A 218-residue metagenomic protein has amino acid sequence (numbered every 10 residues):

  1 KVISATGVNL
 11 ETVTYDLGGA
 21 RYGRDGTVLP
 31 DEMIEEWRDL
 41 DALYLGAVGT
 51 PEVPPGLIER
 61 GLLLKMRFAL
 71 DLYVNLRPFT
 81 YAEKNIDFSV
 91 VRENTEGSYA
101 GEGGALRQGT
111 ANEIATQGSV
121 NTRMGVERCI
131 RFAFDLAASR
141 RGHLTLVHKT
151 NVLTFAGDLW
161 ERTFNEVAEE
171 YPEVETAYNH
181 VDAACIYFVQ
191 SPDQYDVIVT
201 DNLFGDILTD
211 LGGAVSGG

Functional and structural regions predicted by a protein language model:
K1-T6, T110-D182, Q194: Glycine-rich phosphate/diphosphate-binding loop of Rossmann-like nucleotide-binding domains
K1-V13, M33-L40: Acidic/polar, glycine-rich intrinsically disordered N-terminal extensions of enzymes
G7-D31, I186-F188: N-terminal beta-loop-helix "entrance" segment that forms/cooperates in small-molecule cofactor or anionic ligand
N9-E11, N75, E175-A177: Conserved beta-strand segments of alpha/beta enzyme cores
L17, V48, Y81, K149-N151 (+2 more regions): Short, ordered loop/turn segments at secondary-structure junctions
G23-T116, L203: N-terminal glycine-rich phosphate/adenylate-binding segment common to multiple enzyme folds
D25, P55-E59, A100-A105, F155-L159 (+2 more regions): Short acidic, glycine/serine/threonine-rich loops at helix termini
E36-E52, E173-G218: Glycine-rich phosphate-binding loop
